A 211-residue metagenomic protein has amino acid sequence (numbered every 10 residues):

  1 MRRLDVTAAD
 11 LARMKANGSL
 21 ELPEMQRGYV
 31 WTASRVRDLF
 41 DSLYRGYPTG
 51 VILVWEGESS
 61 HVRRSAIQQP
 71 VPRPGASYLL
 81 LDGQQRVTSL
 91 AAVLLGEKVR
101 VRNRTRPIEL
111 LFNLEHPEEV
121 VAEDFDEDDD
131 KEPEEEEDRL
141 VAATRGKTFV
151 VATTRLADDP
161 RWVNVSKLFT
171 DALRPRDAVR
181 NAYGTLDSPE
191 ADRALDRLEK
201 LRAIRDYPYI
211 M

Functional and structural regions predicted by a protein language model:
M1-M211: Basic- and aromatic-enriched surface patches that contact anionic nucleotides/nucleic acids
